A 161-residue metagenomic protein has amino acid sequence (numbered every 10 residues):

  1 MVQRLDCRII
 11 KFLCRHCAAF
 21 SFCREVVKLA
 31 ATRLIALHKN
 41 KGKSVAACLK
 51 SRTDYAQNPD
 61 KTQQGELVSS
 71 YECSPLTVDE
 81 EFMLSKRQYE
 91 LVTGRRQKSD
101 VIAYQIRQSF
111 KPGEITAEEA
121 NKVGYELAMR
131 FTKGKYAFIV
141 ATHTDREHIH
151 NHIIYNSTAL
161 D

Functional and structural regions predicted by a protein language model:
V2-D161: N-terminal nicking endonuclease/strand-transfer module with a His-rich metal-binding environment and a catalytic Tyr
